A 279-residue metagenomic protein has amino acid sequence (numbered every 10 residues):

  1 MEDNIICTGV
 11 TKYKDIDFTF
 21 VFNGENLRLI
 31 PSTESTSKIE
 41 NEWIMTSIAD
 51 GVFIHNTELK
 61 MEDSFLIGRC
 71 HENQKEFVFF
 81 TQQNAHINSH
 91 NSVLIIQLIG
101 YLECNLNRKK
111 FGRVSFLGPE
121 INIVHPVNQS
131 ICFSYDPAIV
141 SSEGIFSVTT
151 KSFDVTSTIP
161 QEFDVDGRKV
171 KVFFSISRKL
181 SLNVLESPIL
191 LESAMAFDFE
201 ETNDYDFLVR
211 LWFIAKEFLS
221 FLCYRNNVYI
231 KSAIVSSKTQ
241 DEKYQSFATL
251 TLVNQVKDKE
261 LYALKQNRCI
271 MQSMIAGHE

Functional and structural regions predicted by a protein language model:
E2-E42: Charged, amphipathic alpha-helical stretches
S35-H278: Charged, non-catalytic interaction/linker regions at domain boundaries that couple catalytic cores to substrate
